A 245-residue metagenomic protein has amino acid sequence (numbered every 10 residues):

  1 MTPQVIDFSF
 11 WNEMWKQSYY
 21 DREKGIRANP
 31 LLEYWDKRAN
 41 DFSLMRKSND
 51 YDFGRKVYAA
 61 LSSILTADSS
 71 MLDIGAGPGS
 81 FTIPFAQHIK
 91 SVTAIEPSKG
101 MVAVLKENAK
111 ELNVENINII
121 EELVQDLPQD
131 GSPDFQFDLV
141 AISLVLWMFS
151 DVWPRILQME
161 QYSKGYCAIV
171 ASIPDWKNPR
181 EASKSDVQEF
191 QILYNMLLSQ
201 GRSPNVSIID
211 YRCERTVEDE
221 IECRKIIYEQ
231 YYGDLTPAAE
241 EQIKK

Functional and structural regions predicted by a protein language model:
M1-L65: Conserved class I S-adenosyl-L-methionine
L72, P78-Q125: Class I SAM-dependent methyltransferase SAM/SAH-binding core
F85, M159-E160: Class I S-adenosylmethionine-dependent transferase superfamily signal
D130-L139: A short acidic, Gly/Pro-enriched loop at the edge of an enzyme's catalytic core that lines a small-molecule cofactor
D138-V152: A short SAM/SAH-binding and catalytic strip from SAM-dependent methyltransferases
K164-D175: Conserved beta-strand signature within the Rossmann-like core of class I S-adenosyl-L-methionine
R180-F190: Acceptor-substrate binding/catalytic loop of class I
E189-Q230: Substrate-binding/catalytic lobe of Class I Rossmann-like enzymes that use SAM or dcSAM, i.e., the mid-to-C-terminal
